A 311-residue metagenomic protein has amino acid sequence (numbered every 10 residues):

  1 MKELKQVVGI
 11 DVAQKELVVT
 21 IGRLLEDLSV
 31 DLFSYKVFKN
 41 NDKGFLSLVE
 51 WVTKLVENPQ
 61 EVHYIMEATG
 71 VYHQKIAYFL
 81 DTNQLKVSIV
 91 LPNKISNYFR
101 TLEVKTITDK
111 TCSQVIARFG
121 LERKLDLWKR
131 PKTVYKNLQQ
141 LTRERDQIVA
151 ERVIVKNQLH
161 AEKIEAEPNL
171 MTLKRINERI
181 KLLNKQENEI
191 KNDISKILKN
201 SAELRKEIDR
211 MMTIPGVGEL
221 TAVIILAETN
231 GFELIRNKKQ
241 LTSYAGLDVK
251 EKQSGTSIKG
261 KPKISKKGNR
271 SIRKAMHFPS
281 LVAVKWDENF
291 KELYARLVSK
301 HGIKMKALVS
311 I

Functional and structural regions predicted by a protein language model:
K2-L24, I116: Gly/Thr-rich phosphate-binding beta-strand-loop-beta motif of the actin/hexokinase/Hsp70
Q14, G70, K94: Short, glycine/acidic-enriched loop or turn micro-motifs at the edges of active sites
E26-P59, H63: Nucleic-acid-processing active sites and adjacent nucleic-acid-binding tracks, predominantly divalent metal-dependent
I65-K75: Acidic, metal-coordinating catalytic cores used for nucleic-acid/nucleotide bond scission and strand-transfer chemistry
Y78, S88-R210: Long, charge-rich intrinsically disordered scaffolds of nucleic-acid metabolism proteins
E207-P215, I264-K267: Cytochrome P450 C-terminal beta-domain/meander region
E219, V223-L308: Phosphate-backbone recognition surface of nucleic-acid-processing proteins
